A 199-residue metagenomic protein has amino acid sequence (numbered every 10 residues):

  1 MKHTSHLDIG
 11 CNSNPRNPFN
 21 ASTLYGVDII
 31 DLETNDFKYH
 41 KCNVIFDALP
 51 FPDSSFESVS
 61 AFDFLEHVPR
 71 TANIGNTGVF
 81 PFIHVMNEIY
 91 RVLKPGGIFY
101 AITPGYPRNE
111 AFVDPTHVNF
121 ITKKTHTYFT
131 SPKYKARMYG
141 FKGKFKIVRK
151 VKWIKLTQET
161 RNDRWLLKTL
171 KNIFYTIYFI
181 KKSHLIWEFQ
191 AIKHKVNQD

Functional and structural regions predicted by a protein language model:
S5-A48: Class I SAM-dependent methyltransferase SAM/SAH-binding core
F46-S60: A short acidic, Gly/Pro-enriched loop at the edge of an enzyme's catalytic core that lines a small-molecule cofactor
S58-F64, R70: A short beta-strand submotif of the Rossmann-like class I SAM-dependent methyltransferase core that lines
T77-P95: A short glycine-rich, Lys/Arg-flanked "PGG" loop and its adjoining helix->strand segment in the class I
G96-T103: Conserved beta-strand signature within the Rossmann-like core of class I S-adenosyl-L-methionine
P104-N109: Short "lid" loop at the C-terminus of a central beta-strand within the Rossmann-like core of SAM-dependent
F112-K146: Conserved Class I S-adenosyl-L-methionine
A136-D199: A C-terminal cap/extension of S-adenosyl-L-methionine-dependent methyltransferases that defines the acceptor-substrate
